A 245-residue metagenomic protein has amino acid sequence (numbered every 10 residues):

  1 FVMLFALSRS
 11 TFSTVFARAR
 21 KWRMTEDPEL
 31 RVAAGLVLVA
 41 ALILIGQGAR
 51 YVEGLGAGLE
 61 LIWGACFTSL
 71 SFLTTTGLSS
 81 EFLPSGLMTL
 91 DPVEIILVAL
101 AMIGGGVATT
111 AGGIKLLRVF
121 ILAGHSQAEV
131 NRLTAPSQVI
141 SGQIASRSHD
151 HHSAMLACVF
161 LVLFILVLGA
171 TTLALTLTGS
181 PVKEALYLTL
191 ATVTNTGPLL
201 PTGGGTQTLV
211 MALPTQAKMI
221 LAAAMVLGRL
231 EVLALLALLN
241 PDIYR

Functional and structural regions predicted by a protein language model:
F1-R245: Membrane-proximal intracellular helices of multi-pass ion channels
